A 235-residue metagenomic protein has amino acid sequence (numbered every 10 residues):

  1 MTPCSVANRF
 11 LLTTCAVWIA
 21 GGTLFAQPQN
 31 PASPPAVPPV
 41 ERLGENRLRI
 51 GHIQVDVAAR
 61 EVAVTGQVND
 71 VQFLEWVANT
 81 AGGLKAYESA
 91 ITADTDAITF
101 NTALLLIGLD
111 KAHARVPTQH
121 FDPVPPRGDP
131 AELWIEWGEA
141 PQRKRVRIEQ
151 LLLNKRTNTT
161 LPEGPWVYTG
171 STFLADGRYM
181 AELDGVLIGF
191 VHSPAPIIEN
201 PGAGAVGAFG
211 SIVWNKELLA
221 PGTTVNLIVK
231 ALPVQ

Functional and structural regions predicted by a protein language model:
M1-N8: N-terminal secretory signal peptides that target proteins for export/translocation
L11-G22: Bacterial N-terminal signal peptides
G22-T23, D70: Hydrophobic alpha-helical segments
L24-P28: Boundary at the C-terminal end of the N-terminal hydrophobic targeting segment
P31-A32: Plant-biased recognition of short, low-complexity, intrinsically disordered N-terminal tails
P35-Q235: Long, low-hydrophobicity ectodomains and other hydrophilic envelope-associated domains
